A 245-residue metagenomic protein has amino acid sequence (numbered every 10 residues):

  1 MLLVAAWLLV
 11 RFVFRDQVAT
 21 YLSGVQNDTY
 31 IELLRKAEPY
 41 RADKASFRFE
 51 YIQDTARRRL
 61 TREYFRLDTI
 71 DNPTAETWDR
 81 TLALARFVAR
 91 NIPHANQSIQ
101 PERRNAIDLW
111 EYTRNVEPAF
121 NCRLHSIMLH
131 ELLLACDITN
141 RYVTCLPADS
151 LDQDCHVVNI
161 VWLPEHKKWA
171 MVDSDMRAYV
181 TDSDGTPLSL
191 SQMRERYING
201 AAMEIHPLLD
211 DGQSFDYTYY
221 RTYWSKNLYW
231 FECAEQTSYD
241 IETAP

Functional and structural regions predicted by a protein language model:
M1-R11: Hydrophobic membrane-insertion alpha-helices, especially the h-region of bacterial N-terminal signal peptides
F12-E32: Ser/Thr/Pro/Gly-rich low-complexity linker/stalk segments immediately outside membranes or between
D28-F120: Secondary-structure boundary elements
W78-L82, L134-R141, E165-W169: Loop/turn elements at helix/coil->beta-strand transitions in domains of secreted/extracellular proteins
R86-P93, L134-I138, L163-P164, I198: Sec-exported extracytoplasmic/periplasmic mature domains
N91, P118, L146-L151, H166 (+1 more regions): Solvent-exposed loop/turn segments at secondary-structure junctions within structured extracellular/periplasmic domains
Q97-V158: Active-site neighborhood of thiol-dependent amide/isopeptide-bond enzymes
V161-W162, H166-P245: His-Asp-centered catalytic microenvironments across diverse enzyme cores, prominently the transglutaminase-like
